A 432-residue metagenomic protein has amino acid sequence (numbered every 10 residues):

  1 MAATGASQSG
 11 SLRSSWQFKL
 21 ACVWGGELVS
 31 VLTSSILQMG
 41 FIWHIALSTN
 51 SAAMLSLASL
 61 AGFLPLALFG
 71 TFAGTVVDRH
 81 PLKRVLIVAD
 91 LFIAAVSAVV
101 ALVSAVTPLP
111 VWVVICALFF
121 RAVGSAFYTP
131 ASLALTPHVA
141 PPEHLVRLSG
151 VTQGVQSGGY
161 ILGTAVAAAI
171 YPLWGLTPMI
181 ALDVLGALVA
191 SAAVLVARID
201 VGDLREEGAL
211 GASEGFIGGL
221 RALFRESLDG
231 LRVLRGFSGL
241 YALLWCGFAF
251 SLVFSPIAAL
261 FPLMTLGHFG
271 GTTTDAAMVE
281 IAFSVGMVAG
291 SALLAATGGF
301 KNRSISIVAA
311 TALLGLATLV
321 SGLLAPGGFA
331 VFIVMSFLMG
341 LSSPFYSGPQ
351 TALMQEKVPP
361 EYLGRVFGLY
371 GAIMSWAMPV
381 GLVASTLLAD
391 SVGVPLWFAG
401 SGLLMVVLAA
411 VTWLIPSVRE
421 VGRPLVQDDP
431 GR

Functional and structural regions predicted by a protein language model:
A2-A21, D200-W245, G431-R432: Juxtamembrane intracellular "pre-TM" segments in multi-pass secondary transporters
G5, L68-F72, R79, V85 (+6 more regions): C-terminal transmembrane bundle of multi-pass solute transporters/carriers
Q8-P65, R232, G236-F283: Helix-loop boundary and gating motifs at the non-cytosolic
G10-S14, F18, A46, N50-M54 (+10 more regions): Juxtamembrane/transmembrane-helix boundary motifs in multi-pass membrane proteins
A21, S56-L57, W112-C116, I180-A181 (+4 more regions): Hydrophobic alpha-helical transmembrane segments
A21-Q38, A61-V77, P81-V96, V113-P172 (+9 more regions): Substrate-agnostic recognition of the 12-TM MFS/MFS-like secondary transporter fold
I42-S48, A101-V106, L162-L182, G267-H268 (+1 more regions): Transmembrane alpha-helix termini and helix-breaking/packing motifs in multi-pass membrane transporters
T107, A134, H138, I180-E214 (+1 more regions): Helix-loop junctions on the cytosolic side of multi-pass membrane transporters, especially the intracellular loop
